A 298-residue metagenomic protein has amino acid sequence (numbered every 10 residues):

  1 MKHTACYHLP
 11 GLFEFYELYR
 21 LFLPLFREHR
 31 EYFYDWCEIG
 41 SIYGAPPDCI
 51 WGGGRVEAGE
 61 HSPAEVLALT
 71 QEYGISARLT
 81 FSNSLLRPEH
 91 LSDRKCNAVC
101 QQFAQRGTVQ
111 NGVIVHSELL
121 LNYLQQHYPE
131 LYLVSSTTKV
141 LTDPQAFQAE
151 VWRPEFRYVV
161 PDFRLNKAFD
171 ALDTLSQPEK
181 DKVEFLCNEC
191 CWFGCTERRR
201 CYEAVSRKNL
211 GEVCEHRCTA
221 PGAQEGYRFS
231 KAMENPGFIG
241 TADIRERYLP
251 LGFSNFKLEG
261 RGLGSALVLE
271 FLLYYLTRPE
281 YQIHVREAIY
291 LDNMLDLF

Functional and structural regions predicted by a protein language model:
M1-E150, E155-F298: Active-site pocket-lining/capping segments in soluble small-molecule metabolic enzymes
